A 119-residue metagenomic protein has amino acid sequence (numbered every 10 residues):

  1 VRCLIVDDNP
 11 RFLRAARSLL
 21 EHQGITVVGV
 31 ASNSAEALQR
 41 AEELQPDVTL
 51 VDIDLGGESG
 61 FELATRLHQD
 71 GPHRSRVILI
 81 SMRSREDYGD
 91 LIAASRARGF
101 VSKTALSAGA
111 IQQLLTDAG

Functional and structural regions predicted by a protein language model:
V6-D7, A31, T49: Conserved sequence signature across two-component system core domains
P10-G29: Two-component/phosphorelay signaling modules centered on CheY-like receiver
N33-E36, S59-E62: Acidic catalytic/metal-coordinating carboxylates
D52, S81: Active-site residues of response regulator receiver
G56, R85: The feature encodes the CheY-like receiver
G60, I92-G99: As written
F61-H73: Short amphipathic alpha-helix used as the core "switch/output" element in two-component signaling
T104-L115: C-terminal output helix
